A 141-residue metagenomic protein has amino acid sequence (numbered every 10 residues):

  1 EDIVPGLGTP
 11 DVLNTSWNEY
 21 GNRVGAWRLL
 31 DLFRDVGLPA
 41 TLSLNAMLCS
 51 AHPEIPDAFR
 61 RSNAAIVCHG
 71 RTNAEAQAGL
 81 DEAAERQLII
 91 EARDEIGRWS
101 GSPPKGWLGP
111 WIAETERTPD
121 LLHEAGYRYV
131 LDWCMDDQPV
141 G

Functional and structural regions predicted by a protein language model:
E1-G106, W111-G141: Catalytic alpha-helical scaffold of carbohydrate-active enzymes acting on polysaccharides/glycoconjugates
